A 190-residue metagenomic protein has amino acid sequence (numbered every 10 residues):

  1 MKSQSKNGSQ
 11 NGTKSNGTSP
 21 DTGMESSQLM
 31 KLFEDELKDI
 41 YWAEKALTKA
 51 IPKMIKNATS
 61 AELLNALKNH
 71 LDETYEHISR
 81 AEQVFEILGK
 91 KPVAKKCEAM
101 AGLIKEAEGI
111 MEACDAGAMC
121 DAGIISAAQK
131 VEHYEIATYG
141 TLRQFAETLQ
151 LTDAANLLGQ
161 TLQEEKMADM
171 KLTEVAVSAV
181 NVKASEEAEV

Functional and structural regions predicted by a protein language model:
M1-V190: Amphipathic alpha-helical hairpins
